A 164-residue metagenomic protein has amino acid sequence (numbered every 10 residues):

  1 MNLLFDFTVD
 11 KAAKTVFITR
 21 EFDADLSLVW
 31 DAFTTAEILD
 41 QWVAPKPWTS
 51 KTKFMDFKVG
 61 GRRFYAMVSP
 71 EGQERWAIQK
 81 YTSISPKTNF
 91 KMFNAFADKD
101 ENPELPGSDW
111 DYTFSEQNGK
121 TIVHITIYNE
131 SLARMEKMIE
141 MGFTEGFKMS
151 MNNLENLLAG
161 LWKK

Functional and structural regions predicted by a protein language model:
M1-T49: Hydrophobic ligand-binding cavity/cleft-lining segments
T15, F93, K99-E145: Beta-strand/loop substructures that line and gate deep hydrophobic ligand-binding cavities in soluble
F17-I18, E37-E74: Short beta-edge strand/loop motif at the mouth of beta-sheet-based domains
R20, T52-K53, A77-S83, S108-S115: Hydrophobic/aromatic beta-strand elements that line small-molecule binding cavities or substrate pockets in beta-rich
L26-S27, D56-K58, T82-N89, T113-I122: A short, structured loop/turn motif at beta-sheet edges
V29, L39, R63, Y81 (+4 more regions): Hydrophobic pocket/interface hotspot
R62-F93: Helix-adjacent hinge/juxtasegments
L158-K164: Short, highly charged C-terminal tails/helix-capping segments
